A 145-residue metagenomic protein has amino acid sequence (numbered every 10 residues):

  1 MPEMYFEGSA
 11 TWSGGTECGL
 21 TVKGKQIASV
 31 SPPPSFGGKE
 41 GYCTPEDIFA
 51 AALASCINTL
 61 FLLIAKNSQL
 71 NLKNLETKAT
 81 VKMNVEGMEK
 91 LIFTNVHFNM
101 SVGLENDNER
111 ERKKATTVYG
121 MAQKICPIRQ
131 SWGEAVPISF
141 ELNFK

Functional and structural regions predicted by a protein language model:
M1-A51, T59-K145: Extended beta-strand/beta-hairpin segments
